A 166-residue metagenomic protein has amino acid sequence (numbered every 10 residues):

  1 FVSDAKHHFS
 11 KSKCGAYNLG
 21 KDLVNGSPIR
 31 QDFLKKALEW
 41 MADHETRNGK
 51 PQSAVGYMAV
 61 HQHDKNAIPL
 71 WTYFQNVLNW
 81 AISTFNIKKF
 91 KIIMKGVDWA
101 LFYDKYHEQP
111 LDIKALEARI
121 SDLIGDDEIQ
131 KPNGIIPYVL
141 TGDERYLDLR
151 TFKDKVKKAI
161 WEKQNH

Functional and structural regions predicted by a protein language model:
F1-E144: Solvent-exposed functional surfaces
N133-N165: Short, charged surface segments at domain edges that flank catalytic/cofactor-binding sites
